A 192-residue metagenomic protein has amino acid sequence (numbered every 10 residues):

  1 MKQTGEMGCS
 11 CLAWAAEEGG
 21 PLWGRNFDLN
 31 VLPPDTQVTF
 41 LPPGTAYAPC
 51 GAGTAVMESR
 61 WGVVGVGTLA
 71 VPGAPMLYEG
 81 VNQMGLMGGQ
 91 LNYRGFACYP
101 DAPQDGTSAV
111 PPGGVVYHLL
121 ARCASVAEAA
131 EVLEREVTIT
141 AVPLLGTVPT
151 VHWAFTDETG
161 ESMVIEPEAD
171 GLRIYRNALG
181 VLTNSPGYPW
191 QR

Functional and structural regions predicted by a protein language model:
M1-Q3, R94, D105-V137: Alpha/propeptide regions of enzymes that mature by internal proteolysis
K2-T107, T140: A contiguous strand-loop segment
Q37-T39, A46-C50, P112-V115, A178-V181 (+1 more regions): Glycine-rich loops and low-complexity Gly/Arg-rich segments that provide flexible linkers or classic glycine-based
L41-T45, T107-A109, L172-Y175, T183-S185: Short, low-complexity, polar/charged sequence segments that are solvent-exposed and flexible
A55-V66, R122-A127, E131-V132, Q191-R192: A short, charged
E79, M84-L86, V116, P149-W153 (+1 more regions): Generic beta-strand structural signal
E131-L145, W153: Secretory/export targeting leaders with adjacent low-complexity proregions
T147-R192: Extended amphipathic alpha-helical segments with heptad-repeat/coiled-coil character used for oligomerization, fusion
